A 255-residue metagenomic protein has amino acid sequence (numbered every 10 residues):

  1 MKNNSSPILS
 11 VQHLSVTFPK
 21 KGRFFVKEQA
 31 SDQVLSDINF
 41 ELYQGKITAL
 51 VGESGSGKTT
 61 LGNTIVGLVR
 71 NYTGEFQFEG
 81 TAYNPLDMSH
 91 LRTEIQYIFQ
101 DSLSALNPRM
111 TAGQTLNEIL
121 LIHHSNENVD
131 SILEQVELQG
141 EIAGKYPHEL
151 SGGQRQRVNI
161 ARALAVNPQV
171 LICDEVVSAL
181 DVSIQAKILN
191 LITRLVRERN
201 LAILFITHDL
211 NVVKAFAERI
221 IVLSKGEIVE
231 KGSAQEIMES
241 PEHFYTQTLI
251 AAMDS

Functional and structural regions predicted by a protein language model:
V66: Helix-to-loop junction immediately C-terminal to a conserved catalytic motif
G74-Y83, L91: Conserved ABC transporter NBD signature motif
N126-E141, I250-A251: Conserved ABC ATPase "signature" region
Y146-L150, Q154: Conserved ABC ATPase signature
V213-A215: A short, surface-exposed alpha-helical micro-motif characterized by mixed small hydrophobic and charged/polar residues
K231-G232: ABC ATPase "signature
